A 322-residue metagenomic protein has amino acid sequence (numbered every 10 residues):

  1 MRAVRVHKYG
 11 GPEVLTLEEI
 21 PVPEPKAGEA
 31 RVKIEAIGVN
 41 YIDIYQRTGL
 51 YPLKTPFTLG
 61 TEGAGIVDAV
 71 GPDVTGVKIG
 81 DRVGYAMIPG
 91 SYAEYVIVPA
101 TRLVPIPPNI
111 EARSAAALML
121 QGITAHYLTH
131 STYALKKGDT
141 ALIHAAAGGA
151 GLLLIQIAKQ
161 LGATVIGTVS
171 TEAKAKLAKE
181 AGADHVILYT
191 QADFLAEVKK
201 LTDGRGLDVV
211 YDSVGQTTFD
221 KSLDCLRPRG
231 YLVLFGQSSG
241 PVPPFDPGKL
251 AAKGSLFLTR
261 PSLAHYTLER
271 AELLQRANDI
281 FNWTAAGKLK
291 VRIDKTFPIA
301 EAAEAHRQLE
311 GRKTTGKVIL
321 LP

Functional and structural regions predicted by a protein language model:
P21-G38, T48-G90: Glycine-rich beta-strand-centered segment in the early N-terminal region that forms part of a ligand/cofactor-binding
A36, A69, G84-A147: NAD(P)H dinucleotide-binding glycine-rich loop of Rossmann-like/cofactor-binding domains, especially the beta1-alpha1
R82, T140, T164, G230-Y231 (+1 more regions): Short glycine-centered segments of the SAM/dcSAM-binding site in methyltransferase folds
A116-A192: Mid-domain Rossmann-like dinucleotide-binding core that forms the NAD(H)/NADP(H) cofactor-binding site
V169, T217-K288, P322: Glycine-rich phosphate-binding loop and adjacent beta-alpha segment of Rossmann(oid) nucleotide-cofactor-binding
F194-G204: Short amphipathic alpha-helix with an adjacent loop that forms part of the alpha/beta core around
R270-P322: C-terminal hydrophobic helical "lid"/dimerization subdomain of Rossmann-like NAD(P)H-dependent oxidoreductases
